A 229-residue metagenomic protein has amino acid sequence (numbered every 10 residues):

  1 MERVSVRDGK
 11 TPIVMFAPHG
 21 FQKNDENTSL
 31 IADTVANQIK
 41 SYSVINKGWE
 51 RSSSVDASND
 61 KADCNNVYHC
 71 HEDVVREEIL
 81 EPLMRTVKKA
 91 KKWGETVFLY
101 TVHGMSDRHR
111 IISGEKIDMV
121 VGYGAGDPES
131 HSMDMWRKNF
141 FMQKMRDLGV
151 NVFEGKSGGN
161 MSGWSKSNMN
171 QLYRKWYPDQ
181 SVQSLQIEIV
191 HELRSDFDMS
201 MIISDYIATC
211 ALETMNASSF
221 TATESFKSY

Functional and structural regions predicted by a protein language model:
M1-Y229: N-terminal catalytic or cofactor-binding beta/alpha core of small enzyme domains
